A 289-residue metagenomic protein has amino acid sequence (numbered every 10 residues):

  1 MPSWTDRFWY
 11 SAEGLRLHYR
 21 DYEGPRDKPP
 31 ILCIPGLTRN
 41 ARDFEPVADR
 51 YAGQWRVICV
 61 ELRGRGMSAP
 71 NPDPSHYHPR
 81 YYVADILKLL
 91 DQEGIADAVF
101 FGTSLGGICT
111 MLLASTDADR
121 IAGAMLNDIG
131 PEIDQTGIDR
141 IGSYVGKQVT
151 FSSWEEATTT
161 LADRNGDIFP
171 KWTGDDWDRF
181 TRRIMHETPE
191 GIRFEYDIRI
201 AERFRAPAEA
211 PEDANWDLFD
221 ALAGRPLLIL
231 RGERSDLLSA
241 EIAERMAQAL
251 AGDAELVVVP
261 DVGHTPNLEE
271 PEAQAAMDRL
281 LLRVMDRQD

Functional and structural regions predicted by a protein language model:
M1-I31, G53-Q54, I95-A96, V257 (+2 more regions): Alpha/beta-hydrolase fold catalytic core
L15-P70: Conserved HGGG/HGGXW glycine-rich cap/lid loop of the alpha/beta-hydrolase fold
R26, P46-D49, C59-F101: Active-site loop/oxyanion-hole signature of alpha/beta-hydrolase fold enzymes
A96-Q135: Conserved hydrolase catalytic core segment
S152-A206: Conserved alpha/beta-hydrolase catalytic His-Asp/Glu region
E187-Q248: Conserved serine/cysteine hydrolase catalytic core
L250-H264: Catalytic histidine neighborhood in serine/cysteine hydrolases with alpha/beta-hydrolase-type architecture
V262-E272: Catalytic histidine-centered segment of alpha/beta-hydrolase-like enzymes
